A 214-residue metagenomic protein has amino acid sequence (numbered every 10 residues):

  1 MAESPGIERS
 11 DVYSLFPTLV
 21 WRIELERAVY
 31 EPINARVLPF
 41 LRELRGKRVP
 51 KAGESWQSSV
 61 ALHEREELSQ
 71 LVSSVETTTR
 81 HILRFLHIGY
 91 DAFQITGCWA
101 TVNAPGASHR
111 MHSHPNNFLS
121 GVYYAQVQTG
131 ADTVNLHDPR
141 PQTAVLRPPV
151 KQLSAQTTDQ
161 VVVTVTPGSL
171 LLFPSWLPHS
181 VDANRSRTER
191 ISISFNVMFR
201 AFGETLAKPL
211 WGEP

Functional and structural regions predicted by a protein language model:
A2-D91, S108, L210-P214: Non-heme Fe(II)/2-oxoglutarate
P17-L19, T96, N117-L119, E189-I191: Residues at beta-strand starts and edge strands
N34, N184, E204-A207: Short conserved micro-motifs at the rims of enzyme active sites and ligand-binding pockets
Q94-A100: A short glycine-rich, His/Asp/Glu-containing loop-to-beta-strand
A100-L172, F199-W211: Catalytic core of non-heme Fe(II) oxygenases with the double-stranded beta-helix
H109-H112, H179-S186: Short beta-strand His + acidic residue motifs that chelate non-heme Fe in jelly-roll/DSBH and cupin folds
R187-V197: A short alpha/beta connector and helix-capping loop motif
